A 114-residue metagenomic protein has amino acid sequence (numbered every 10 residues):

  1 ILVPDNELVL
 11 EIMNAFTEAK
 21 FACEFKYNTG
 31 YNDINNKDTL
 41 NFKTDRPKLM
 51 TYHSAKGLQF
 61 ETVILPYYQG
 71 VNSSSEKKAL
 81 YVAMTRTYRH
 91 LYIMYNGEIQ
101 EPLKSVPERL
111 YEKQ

Functional and structural regions predicted by a protein language model:
I1-Y92, N96-G97, E101, S105-K113: Core RecA-like ATPase module of SF1/SF2 helicases and allied nucleic-acid translocases
